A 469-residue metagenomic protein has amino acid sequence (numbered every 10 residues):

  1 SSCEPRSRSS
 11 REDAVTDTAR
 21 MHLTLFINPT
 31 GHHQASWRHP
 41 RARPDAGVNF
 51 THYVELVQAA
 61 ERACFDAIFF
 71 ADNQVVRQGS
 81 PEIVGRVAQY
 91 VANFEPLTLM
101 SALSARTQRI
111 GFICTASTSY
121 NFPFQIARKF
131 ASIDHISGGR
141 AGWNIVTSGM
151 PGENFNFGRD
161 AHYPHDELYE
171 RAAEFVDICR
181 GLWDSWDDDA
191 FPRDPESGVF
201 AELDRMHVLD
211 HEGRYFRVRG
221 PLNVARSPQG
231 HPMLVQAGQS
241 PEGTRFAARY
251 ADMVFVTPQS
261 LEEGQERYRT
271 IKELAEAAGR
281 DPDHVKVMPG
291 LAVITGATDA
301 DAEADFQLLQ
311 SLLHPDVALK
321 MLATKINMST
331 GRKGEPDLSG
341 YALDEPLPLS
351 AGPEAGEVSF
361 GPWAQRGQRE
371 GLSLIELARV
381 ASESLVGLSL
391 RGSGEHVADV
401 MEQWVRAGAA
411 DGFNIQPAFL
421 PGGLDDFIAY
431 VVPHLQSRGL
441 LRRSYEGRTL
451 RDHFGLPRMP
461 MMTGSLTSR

Functional and structural regions predicted by a protein language model:
D13-R106, Q229-P232, S465-R469: N-terminal beta1-alpha1-beta2 module of alpha/beta enzyme domains
D17, E61-R62, A102-Q108, D134-R140 (+2 more regions): Acidic (Asp/Glu)-rich catalytic clusters
A19, F122-R245, R249-Y250, E276-H284 (+8 more regions): Internal, glycine-rich beta/alpha segment that forms the wall or movable "lid" of small-molecule/cofactor binding
M21-L25, I68-F70, F112-A116, A141-I145 (+4 more regions): Hydrophobic faces of well-ordered beta-strands that scaffold small-molecule active sites in alpha/beta enzyme cores
S36-T51, T115-F124, H162, P228-P241 (+2 more regions): Active-site mouth loops of central-metabolism enzymes
P164, V176-R180, E266-K272, L420-L440: C-terminal helical cap(s) of enzyme catalytic domains, especially alpha/beta-barrels
G356-Y430: Substrate-recognition/cap regions that form aromatic- and gly/pro-loop-enriched pockets for small-molecule ligands
